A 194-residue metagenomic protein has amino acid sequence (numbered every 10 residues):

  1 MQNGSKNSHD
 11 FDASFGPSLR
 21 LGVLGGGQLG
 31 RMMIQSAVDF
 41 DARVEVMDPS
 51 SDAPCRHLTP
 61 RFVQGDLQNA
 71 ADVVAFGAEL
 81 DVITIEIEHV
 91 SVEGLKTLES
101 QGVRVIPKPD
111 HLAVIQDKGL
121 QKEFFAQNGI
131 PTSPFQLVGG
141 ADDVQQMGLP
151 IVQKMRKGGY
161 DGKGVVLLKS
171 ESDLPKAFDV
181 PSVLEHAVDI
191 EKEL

Functional and structural regions predicted by a protein language model:
M1-Q116, L120: ATP-binding N-terminal substructure of ATP-dependent carboxylate-amine bond-forming enzymes
M32, A75, T97, F124-Q127 (+2 more regions): Alpha-helical scaffold segments in soluble metabolic enzymes
F40, E79, Q101-G102, N128 (+2 more regions): Structured helix-beta-strand junction loops
E45, T84, V105-I106, S133 (+2 more regions): Structural detector of well-ordered beta-strand residues that form the stable sheet scaffold of enzyme domains
A71-D72, G94, G140-D143, D173: Short acidic active-site motifs
E88-V90, R156-G158, A187: Short glycine-rich anion-binding loops that position phosphate/pyrophosphate groups of nucleotides and phosphorylated
L112-I151, M155-G158, V165-L168: Glycine-/Pro-rich loop/turn segments that contact NAD(P) or position catalytic residues in Rossmann-like domains
P131-T132, P150-Q153, G162-L194: Conserved ATP-binding module of the ATP-grasp superfamily
